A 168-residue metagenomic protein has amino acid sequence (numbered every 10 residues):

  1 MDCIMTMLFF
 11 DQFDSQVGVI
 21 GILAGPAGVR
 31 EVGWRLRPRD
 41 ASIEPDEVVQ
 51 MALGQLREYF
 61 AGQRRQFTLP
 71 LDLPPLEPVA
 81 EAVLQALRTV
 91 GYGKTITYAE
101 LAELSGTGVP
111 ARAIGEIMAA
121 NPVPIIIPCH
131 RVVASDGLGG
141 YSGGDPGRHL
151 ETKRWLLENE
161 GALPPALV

Functional and structural regions predicted by a protein language model:
M1-G25: DNA-contacting interfaces and partner/effector-binding or oligomerization modules in DNA-centric proteins
D2-M7, E47, E58, V123: Proteins with a high burden of low-complexity, intrinsically disordered sequence enriched in S/T/G/P/A and R, requiring
F9-F13, Q66-V168: Nucleic acid-binding interface residues in structured DNA/RNA-binding domains, emphasizing the DNA-engaging scaffolds
V19-A24, E31, A113-I117, I126: Short, hydrophobic/aromatic-rich beta-strand segments within well-structured domains
I22-T68: Compact structured core domains
